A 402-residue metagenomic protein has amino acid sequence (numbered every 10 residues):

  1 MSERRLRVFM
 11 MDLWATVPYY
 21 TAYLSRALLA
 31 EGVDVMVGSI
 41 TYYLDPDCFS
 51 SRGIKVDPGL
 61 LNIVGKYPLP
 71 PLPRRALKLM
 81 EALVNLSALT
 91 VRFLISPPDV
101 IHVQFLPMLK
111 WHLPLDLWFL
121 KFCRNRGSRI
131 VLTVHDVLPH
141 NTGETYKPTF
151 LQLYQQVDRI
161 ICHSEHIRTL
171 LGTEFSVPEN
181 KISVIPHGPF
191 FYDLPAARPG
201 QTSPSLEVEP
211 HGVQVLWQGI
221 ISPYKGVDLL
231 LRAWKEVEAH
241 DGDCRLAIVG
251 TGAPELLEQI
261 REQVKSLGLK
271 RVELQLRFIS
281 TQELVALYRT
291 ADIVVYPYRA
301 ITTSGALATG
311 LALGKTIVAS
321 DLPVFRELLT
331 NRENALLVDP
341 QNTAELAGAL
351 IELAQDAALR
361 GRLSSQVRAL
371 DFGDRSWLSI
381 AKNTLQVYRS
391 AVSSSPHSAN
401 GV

Functional and structural regions predicted by a protein language model:
Y154, A286-A291: Short alpha-helical donor nucleotide-sugar binding micro-motif in glycosyltransferases
Q155-A196: Donor nucleotide-sugar binding/catalytic pocket of nucleotide-sugar-dependent glycosyltransferases
E207-K225, L231-W234, A247: Conserved donor-binding/catalytic core segment of Leloir-type glycosyltransferases
R245-Q259, R277: Glycosyltransferase donor-sugar binding loop
E258-V285: Nucleotide-activated donor-binding/catalytic signature segment of Leloir-type glycosyltransferases, i.e., the conserved
I293, T316-A319: Short hydrophobic beta-strand element within catalytic cores of glycosyltransferases and related nucleotide-activated
N331-R332, L336-T343, E352-A357: Conserved acidic donor-binding segment of nucleotide-sugar-dependent glycosyltransferases
E352, L359-D374, N383: A short, well-ordered alpha-helix in the C-terminal region of glycosyltransferases
